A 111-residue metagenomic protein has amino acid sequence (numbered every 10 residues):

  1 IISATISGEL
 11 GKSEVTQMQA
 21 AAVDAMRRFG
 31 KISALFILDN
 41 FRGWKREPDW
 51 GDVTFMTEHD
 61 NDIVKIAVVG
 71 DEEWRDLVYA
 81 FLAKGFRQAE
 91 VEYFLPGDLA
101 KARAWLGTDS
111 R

Functional and structural regions predicted by a protein language model:
I1-R111: Amphipathic, Lys/Arg-enriched alpha-helical "gate/interface" segment within cytosolic domains that mediates
